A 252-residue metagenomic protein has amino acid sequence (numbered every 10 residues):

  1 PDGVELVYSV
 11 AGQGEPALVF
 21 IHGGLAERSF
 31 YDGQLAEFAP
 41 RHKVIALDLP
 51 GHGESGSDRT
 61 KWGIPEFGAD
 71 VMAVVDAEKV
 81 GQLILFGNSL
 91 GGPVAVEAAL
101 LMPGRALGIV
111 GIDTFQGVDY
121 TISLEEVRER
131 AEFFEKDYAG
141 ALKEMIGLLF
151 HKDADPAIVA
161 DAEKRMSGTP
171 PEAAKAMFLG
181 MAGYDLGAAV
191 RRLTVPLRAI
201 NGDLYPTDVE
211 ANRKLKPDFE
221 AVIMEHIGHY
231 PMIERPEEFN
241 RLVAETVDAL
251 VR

Functional and structural regions predicted by a protein language model:
V4-S57: Conserved HGGG/HGGXW glycine-rich cap/lid loop of the alpha/beta-hydrolase fold
A17, R41-K43, K79-I84, R105-G108 (+2 more regions): Structural signature of beta-strand start/N-cap positions in the alpha/beta core of ABC transporter nucleotide-binding
F30-D32, S55-K61, T121-I122, E210-A211: Conserved catalytic-core motifs of eukaryotic protein kinase domains, centered on the activation segment
A36, A46-L90, R241: Active-site loop/oxyanion-hole signature of alpha/beta-hydrolase fold enzymes
V80-Y120: Conserved hydrolase catalytic core segment
D119-E125, F133-R192: Conserved alpha/beta-hydrolase catalytic His-Asp/Glu region
P196-I233: Conserved loop-alpha-helix segment in the C-terminal half of the alpha/beta-hydrolase fold that carries the catalytic
I233-D248: Post-His helix in hydrolase/transferase enzymes
